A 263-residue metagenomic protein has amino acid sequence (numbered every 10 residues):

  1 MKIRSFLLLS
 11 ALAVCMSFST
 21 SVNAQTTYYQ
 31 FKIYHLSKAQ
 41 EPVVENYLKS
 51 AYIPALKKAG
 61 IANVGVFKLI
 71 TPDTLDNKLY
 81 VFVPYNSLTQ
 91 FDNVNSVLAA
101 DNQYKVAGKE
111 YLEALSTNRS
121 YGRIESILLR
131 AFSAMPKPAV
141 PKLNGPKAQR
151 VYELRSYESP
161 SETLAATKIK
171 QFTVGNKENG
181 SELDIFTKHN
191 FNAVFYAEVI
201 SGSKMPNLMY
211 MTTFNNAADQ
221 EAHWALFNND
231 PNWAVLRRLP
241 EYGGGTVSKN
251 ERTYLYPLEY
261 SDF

Functional and structural regions predicted by a protein language model:
M1-T26: Bacterial Sec-dependent N-terminal signal peptides
N23-V106, E110-W233, G243-F263: Short S/T/G/P-rich N-terminal loop/turn motif that feeds into the first structured element of a domain
L236-R238: Short, membrane-exposed interhelical loops at transmembrane-helix boundaries
